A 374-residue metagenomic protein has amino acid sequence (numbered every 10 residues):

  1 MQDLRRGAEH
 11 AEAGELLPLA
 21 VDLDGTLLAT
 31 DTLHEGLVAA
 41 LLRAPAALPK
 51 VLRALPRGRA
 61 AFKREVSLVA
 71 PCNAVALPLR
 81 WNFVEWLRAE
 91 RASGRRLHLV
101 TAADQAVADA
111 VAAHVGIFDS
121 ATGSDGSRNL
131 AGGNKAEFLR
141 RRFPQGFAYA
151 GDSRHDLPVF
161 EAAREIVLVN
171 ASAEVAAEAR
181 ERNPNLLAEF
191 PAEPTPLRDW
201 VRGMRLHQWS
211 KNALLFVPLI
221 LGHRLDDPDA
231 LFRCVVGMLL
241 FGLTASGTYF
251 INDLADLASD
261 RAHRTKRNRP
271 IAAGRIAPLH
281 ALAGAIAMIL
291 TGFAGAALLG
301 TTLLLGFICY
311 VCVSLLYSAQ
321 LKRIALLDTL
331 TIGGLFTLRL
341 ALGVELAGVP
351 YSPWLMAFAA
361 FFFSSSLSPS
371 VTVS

Functional and structural regions predicted by a protein language model:
Q2-E65: Active-site neighborhood of HAD-like aspartate-dependent phosphohydrolases
Q2-G14, A74-L225: C-terminal cap/substrate-recognition subdomain and adjoining C-terminal extension of metal-dependent phosphatase-like
L48-L52, A262-F307, L355-A360: Multi-pass membrane catalytic core of lipid/isoprenoid biosynthesis enzymes
T195-K211, N268-A281, L316-G334: Interhelical loop and helix-boundary elements at the membrane-water interface of polytopic inner-membrane proteins
L206, A319, T337-S374: C-terminal membrane-associated helical module and adjoining short loops/tails
V217, D227-A255, L304-Y317: Membrane-embedded alpha-helical segments that form the functional core of polytopic membrane enzymes, especially those
L221-L239, F293-L305, L340-F358: Helix-coil boundary and interhelical linker segments in multi-pass alpha-helical membrane proteins
T244-A272, L321, L327, P369-V373: Acidic (Asp/Glu-rich) catalytic motifs at the cytosolic membrane interface
